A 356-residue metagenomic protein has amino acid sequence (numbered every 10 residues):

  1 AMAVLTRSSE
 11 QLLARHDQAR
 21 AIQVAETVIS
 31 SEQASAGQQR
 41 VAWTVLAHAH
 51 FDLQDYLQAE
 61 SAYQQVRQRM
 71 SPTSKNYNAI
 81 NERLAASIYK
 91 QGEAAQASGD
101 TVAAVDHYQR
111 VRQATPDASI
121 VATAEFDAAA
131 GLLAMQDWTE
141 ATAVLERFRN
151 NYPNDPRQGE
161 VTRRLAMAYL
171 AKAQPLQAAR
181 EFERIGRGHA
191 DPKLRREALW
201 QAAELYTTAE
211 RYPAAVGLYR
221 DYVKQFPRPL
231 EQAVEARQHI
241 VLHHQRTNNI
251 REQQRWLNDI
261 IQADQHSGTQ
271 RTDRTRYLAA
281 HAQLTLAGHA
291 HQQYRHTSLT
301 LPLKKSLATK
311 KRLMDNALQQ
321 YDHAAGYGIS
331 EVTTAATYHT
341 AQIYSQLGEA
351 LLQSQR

Functional and structural regions predicted by a protein language model:
A1-R356: Acidic, polar-rich low-complexity tracts and alpha-helical solenoid repeat scaffolds
